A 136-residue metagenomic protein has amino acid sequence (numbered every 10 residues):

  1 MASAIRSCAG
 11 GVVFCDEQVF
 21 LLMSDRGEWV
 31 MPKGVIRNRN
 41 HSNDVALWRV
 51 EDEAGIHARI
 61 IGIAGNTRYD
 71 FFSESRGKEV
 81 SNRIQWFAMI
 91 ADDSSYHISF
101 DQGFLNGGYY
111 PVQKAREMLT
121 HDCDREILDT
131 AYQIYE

Functional and structural regions predicted by a protein language model:
M1-P32: N-terminal strand-loop-strand
S7-A9, E17, N82-Q85, L105: Change "...and in nucleic-acid phosphodiester-cleaving endonucleases..." to "...and in nucleic-acid processing enzymes
E17-V19, R26-E28, R37, N66-D70 (+1 more regions): Short, charged/polar surface micro-motifs in flexible loops or helix N-caps
V30, S81, Y109: Short aromatic/basic micro-patch
K33-N66: The catalytic Nudix box helix
G55-S94: Active-site segment of metal-dependent pyrophosphate-handling enzymes, primarily the Nudix hydrolase catalytic core
W86-A88, H97-D129: NUDIX/MutT-family hydrolases
T130-Y135: C-terminal alpha-helix
